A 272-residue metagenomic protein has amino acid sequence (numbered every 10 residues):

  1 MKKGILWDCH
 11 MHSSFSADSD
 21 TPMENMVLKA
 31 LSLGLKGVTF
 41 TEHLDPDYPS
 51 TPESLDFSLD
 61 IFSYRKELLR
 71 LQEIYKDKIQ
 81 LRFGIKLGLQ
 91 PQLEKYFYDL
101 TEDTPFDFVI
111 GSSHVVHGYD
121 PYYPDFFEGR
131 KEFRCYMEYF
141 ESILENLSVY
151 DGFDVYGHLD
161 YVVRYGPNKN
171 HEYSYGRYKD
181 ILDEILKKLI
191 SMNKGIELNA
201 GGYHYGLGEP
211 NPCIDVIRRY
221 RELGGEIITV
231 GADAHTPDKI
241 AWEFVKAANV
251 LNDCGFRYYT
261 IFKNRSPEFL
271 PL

Functional and structural regions predicted by a protein language model:
M1-L87, P91, L100-D103, Y165-G176 (+4 more regions): An N-terminally biased module of ancient metal coordination in phosphate/nucleic-acid-related enzymes
M1-S13, M23, H117, K169-L272: Charged catalytic cores and adjacent phosphate/nucleic-acid-binding surfaces used for phosphate/nucleic-acid chemistry
G4-D8, G37-T39, K78-G84, D107-I110 (+4 more regions): Structural preference for beta-strand elements that scaffold enzyme active sites
V27, V38, V109, V115-V116 (+7 more regions): Extended aliphatic helical segments
S32, S148-V149, E222-G224: Short hydrophobic "helix-edge" motifs at membrane interfaces and signal-peptide entry regions
T41, S112, L159, N199 (+1 more regions): Conserved residues at the C-terminal ends of beta-strands
T51-S54, S58-S191: Extended substrate/RNA-proximal surfaces in nucleic-acid metabolism proteins
